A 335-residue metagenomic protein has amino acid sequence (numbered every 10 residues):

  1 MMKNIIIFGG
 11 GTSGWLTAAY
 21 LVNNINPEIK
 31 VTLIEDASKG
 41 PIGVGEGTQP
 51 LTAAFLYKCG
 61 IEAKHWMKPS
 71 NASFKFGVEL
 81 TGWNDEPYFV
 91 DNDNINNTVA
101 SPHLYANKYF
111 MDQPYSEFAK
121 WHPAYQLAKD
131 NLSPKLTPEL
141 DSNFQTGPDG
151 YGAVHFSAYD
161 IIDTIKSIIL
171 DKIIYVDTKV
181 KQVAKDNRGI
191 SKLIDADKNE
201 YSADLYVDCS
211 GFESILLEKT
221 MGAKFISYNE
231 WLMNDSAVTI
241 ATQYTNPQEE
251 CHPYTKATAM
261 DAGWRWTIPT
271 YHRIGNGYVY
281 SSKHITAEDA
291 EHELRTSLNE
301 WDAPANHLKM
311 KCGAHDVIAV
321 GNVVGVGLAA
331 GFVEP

Functional and structural regions predicted by a protein language model:
K3-I29: N-terminal Rossmann-like FAD-binding beta1-loop-alpha1 element of flavoenzymes
V22-V44: Glycine-rich FAD pyrophosphate-binding loop
V31-D36, D141-G150, T270-G275: A short, surface-exposed helix-loop junction/capping segment
G40-K135: Dinucleotide-binding Rossmann-like beta1-alpha1 core, especially the glycine-rich loop that anchors the ADP
F74-Q113, C251-A287, E291, R295: Extended catalytic-interface subdomain
D149-A290: Predominantly flavin-linked oxidoreductase catalytic cores and closely associated redox partners
Y271, Y280-P335: FAD/FMN-dependent oxidoreductases across multiple families
